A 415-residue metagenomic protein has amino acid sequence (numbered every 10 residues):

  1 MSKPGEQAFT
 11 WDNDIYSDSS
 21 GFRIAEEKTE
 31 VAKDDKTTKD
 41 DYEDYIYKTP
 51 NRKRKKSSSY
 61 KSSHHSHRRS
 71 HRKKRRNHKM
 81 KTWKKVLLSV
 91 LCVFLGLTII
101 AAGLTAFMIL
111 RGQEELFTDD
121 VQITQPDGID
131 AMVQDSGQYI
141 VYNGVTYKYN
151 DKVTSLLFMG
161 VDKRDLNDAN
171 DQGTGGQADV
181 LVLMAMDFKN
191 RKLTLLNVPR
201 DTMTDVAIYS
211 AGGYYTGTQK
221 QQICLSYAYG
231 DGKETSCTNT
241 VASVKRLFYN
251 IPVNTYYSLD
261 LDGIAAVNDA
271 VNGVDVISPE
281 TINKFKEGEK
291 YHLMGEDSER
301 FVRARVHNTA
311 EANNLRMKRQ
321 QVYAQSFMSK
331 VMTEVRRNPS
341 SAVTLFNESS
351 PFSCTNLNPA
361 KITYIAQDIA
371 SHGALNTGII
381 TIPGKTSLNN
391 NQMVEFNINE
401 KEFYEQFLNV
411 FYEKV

Functional and structural regions predicted by a protein language model:
S2-E27, D41-K56, R68, K73-C92 (+2 more regions): Non-catalytic, solvent-exposed segments at the cell envelope interface
